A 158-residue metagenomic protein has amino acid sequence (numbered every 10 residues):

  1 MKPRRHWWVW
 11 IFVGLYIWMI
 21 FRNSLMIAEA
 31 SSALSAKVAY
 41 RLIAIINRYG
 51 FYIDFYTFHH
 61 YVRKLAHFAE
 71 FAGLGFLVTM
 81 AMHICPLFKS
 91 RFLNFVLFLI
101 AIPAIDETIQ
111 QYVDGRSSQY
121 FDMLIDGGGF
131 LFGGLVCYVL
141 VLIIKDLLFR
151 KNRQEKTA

Functional and structural regions predicted by a protein language model:
M1-A72, F76: "…centered on the first transmembrane helix and the immediately adjacent amphipathic helix/loop
K2-R5, M82-S90: Membrane-interface helix-boundary motifs at transmembrane edges
Y16-N23, L99-D106, G134: Alpha-helical transmembrane segments of multi-pass membrane proteins
A33, T108-Q111, I143-L147: Membrane-spanning helices that line or support transport/gating and their immediate boundary helices in channels
E70-C85, G129-I144: Membrane-interfacial alpha-helical segments at the cytosolic side of multi-pass membrane proteins
K89-I102: Membrane-embedded alpha-helical segments that form the functional core of polytopic membrane enzymes, especially those
P103-G127: Interfacial helix-loop-helix junctions of multi-pass membrane proteins
K151-A158: Short, charged juxtamembrane terminal tails flanking transmembrane helices
